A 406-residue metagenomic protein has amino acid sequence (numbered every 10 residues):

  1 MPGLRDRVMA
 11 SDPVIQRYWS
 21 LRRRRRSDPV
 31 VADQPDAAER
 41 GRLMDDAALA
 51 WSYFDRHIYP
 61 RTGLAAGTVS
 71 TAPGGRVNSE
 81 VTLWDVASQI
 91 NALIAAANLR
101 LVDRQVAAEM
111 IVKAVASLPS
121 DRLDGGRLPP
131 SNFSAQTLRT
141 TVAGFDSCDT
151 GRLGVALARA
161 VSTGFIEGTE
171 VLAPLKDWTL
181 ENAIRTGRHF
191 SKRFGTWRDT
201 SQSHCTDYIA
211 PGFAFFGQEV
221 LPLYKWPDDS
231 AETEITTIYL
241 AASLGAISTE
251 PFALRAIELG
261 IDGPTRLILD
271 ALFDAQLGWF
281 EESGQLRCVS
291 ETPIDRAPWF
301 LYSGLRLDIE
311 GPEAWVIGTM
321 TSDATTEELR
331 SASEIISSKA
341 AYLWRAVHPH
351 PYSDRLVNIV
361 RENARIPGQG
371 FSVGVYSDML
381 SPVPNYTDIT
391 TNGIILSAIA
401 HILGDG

Functional and structural regions predicted by a protein language model:
P2-G154, A158-G406: Ser/Thr/Asn(+Pro)-rich, low-complexity disordered segments
